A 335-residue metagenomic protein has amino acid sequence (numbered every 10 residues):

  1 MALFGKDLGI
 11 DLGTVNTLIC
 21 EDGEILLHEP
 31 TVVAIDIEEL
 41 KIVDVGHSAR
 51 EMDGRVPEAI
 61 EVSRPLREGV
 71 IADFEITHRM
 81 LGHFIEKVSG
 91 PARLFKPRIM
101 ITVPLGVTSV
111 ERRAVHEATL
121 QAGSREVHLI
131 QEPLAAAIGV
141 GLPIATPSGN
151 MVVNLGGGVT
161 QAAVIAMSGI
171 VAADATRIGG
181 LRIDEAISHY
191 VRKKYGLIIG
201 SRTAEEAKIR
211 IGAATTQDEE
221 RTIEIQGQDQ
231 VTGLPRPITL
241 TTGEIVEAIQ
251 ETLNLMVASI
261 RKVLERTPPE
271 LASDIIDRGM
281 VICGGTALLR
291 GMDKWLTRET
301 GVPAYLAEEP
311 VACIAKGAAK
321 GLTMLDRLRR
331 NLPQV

Functional and structural regions predicted by a protein language model:
M1-L155, A163-V281, A287-V335: Nucleotide/phosphate-binding catalytic cleft detector across ATP-hydrolyzing and phosphate-transferring enzymes
